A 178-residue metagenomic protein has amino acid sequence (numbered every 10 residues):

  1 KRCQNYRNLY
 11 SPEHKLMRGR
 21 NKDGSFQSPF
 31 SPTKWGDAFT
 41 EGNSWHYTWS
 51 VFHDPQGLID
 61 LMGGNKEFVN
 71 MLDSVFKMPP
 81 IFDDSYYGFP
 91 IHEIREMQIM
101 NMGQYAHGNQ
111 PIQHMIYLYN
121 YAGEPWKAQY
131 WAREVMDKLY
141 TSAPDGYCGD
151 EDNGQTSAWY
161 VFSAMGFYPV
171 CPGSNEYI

Functional and structural regions predicted by a protein language model:
K1-I178: Active-site core of glycosidic bond-cleaving carbohydrate-active enzymes
